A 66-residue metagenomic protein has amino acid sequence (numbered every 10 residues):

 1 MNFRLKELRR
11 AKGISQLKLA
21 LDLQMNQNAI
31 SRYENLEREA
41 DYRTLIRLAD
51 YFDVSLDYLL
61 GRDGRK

Functional and structural regions predicted by a protein language model:
M1-A11: A short, Lys/Arg-rich alpha-helix, primarily the initiator
R10, L21, D50: Alpha-helical residues within the helix-turn-helix
A11, Y58-K66: Short, charged recognition helix plus adjacent turn of helix-turn-helix-like nucleic-acid-binding domains
G13-R32: Short alpha-helical DNA-recognition segment
E34, F52, D63: DNA major-groove recognition helix of helix-turn-helix
R43-Y58: DNA major-groove recognition helix of helix-turn-helix/homeodomain DNA-binding modules
